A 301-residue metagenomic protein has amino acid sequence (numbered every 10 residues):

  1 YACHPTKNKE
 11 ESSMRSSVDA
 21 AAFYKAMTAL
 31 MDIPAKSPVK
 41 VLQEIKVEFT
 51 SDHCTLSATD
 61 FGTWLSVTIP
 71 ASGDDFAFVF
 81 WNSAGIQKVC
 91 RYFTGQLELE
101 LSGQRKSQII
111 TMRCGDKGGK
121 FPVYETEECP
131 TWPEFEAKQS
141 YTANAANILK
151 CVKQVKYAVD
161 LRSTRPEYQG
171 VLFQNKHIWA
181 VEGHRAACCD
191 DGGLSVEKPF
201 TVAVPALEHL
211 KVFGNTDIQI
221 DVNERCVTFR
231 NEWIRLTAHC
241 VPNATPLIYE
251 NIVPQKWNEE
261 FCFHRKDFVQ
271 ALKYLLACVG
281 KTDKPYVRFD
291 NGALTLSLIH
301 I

Functional and structural regions predicted by a protein language model:
A2-L298: Structural preference for solvent-exposed beta-strand-turn elements and adjacent flexible terminal/loop segments within
